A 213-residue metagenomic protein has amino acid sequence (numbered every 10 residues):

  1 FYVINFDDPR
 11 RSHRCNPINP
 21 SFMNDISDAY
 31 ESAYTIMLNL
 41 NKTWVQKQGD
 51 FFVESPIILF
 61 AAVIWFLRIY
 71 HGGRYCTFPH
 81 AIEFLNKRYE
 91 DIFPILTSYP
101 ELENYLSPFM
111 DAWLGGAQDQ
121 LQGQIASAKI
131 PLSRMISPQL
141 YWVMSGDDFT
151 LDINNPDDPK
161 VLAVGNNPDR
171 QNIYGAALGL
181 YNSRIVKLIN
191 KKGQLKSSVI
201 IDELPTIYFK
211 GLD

Functional and structural regions predicted by a protein language model:
F1-D213: P-loop NTPase motor domains
